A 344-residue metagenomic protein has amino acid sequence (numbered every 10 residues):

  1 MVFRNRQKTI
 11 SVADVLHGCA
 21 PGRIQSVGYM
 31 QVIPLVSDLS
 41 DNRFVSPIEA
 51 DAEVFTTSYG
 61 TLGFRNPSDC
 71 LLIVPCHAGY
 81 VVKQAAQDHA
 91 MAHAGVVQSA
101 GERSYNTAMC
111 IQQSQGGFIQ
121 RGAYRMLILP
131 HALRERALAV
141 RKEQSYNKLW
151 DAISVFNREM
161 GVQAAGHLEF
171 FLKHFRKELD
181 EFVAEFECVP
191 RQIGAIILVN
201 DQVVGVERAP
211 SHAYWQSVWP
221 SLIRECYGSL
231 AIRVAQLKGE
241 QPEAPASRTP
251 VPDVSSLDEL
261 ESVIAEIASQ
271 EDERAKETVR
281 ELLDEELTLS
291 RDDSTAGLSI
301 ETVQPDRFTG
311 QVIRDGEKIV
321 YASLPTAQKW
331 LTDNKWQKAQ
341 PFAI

Functional and structural regions predicted by a protein language model:
V2-T56: Low-complexity, acidic Ser/Thr/Pro/Gly-rich terminal tails and inter-domain linkers that flank the onset of structured
V2-V15, V140-I344: Long, low-complexity, serine/threonine/proline-rich intrinsically disordered regulatory regions in eukaryotic signaling
F3-V27, G79-I128, L283, L287 (+1 more regions): Intrinsically disordered, low-complexity Pro/Gly/Ser/Thr-rich segments with frequent PxxP/GP/PP motifs and embedded
A50-D51, Y59, P75-G79: Glycine-centered loop/turn motifs
D51-A52, T61, M91-V96: Catalytic micro-motifs at enzyme active sites that drive phosphoryl/nucleotidyl and oxygen chemistry
S58-L72: Asparagine-centered strand-capping/turn motif at beta-strand->loop junctions
C70-L71, G79-V82, H212-A213: Short, surface-exposed beta-strand-loop junctions and turns on beta-sheet-rich folds
D88-L179, P190-Q192: Structured domain cores in non-transmembrane regions
